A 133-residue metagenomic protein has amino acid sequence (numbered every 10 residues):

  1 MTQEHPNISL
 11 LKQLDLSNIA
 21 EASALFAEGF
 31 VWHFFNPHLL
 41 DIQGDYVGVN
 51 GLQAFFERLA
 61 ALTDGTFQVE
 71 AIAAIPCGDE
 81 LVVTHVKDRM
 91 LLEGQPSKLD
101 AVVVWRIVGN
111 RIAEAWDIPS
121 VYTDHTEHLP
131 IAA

Functional and structural regions predicted by a protein language model:
M1, H5, Q43-Y46: Charge-dense, low-complexity intrinsically disordered segments
T2-H33, L62: Short acidic-aromatic low-complexity motifs
T2-H5, E57-A133: A beta-strand edge to alpha-helix "cap/lid" segment located at domain peripheries
P6-N7, P37, D41, M90: Residue-level detector of alpha-helix boundaries and kinks
A22-F26, F30, G48, L52 (+2 more regions): Hydrophobic pocket/interface hotspot
A27-G78: A solvent-exposed, acidic/Ser-Thr-rich amphipathic alpha-helical stretch
